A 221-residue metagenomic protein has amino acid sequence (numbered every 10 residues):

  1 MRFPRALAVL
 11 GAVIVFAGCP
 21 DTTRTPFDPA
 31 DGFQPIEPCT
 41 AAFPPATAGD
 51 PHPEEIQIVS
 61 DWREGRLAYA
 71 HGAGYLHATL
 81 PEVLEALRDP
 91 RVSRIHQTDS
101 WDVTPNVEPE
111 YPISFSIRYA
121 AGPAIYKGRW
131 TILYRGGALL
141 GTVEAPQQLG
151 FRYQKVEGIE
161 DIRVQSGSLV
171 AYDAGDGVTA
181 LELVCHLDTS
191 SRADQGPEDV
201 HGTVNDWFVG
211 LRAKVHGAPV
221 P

Functional and structural regions predicted by a protein language model:
M1-V9: Bacterial N-terminal signal peptides that target proteins for export
V15-G18: C-terminal motif of bacterial Sec signal peptides marking the signal peptidase cleavage site
D21-P112: Hydrophobic ligand-binding cavity/cleft-lining segments
D61-A68, G74-H77, R91-I162, D176 (+3 more regions): Glycine-rich portal/gate segments that line the openings of hydrophobic small-molecule binding cavities
Q165: Mobile, glycine-rich extracellular loop/lid and propeptide segments that shape or gate substrate/ligand access
R192-A193, P197, H201-V204: Eukaryotic low-complexity, acidic/Ser/Thr/Pro-rich regulatory regions of large signaling scaffolds and adaptors
